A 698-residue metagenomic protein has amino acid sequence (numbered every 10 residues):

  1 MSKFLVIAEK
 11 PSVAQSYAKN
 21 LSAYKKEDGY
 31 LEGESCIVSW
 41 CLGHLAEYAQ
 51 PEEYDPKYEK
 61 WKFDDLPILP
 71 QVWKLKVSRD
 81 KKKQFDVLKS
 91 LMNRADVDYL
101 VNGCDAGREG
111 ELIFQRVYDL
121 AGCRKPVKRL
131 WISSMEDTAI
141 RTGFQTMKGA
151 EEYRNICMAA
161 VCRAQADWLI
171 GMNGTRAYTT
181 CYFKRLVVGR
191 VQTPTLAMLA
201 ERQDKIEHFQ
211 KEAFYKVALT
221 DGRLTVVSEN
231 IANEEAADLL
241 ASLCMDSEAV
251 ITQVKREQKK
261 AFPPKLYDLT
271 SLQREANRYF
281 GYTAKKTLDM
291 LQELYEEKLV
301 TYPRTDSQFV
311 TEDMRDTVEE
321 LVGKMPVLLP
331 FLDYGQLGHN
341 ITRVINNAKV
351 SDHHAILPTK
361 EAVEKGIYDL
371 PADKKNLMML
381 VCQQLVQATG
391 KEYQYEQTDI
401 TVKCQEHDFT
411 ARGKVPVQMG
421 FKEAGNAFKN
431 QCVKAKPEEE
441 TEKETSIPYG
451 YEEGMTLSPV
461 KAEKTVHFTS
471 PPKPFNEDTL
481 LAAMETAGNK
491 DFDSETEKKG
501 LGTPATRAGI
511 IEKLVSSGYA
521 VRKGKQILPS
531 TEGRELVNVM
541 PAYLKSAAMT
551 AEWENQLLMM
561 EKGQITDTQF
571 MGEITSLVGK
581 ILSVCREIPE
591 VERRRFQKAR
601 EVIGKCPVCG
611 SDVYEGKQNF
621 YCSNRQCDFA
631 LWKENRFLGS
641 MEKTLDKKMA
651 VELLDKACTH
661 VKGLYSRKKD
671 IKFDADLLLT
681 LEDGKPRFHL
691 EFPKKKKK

Functional and structural regions predicted by a protein language model:
M1-A164, W168, T445, P471: Intrinsically disordered, low-complexity regulatory segments
S2-K3, V101-A106, F183-R185, R256-K265 (+3 more regions): Conserved short loop/turn motifs at secondary-structure junctions
S2-L5, K81, M92, L120 (+4 more regions): Basic, low-complexity terminal or inter-domain segments flanking catalytic cores
P11-A18, S35-V38, L42, S78-K89 (+18 more regions): Amphipathic alpha-helical transducer elements in NTP-driven molecular machines
W73-K76, C104, R124-K128, G149-I156 (+6 more regions): Short, polar/flexible loop-turn hinges at active-site or ligand-entry regions and domain interfaces
D137-D221, R256-E257: C-terminal or mid-to-C-terminal helical accessory/interaction module adjacent to the motor/catalytic core
E234-Y267, Q273: Metal- or metallocofactor-binding catalytic centers and their adjacent structured scaffolds across diverse enzyme
